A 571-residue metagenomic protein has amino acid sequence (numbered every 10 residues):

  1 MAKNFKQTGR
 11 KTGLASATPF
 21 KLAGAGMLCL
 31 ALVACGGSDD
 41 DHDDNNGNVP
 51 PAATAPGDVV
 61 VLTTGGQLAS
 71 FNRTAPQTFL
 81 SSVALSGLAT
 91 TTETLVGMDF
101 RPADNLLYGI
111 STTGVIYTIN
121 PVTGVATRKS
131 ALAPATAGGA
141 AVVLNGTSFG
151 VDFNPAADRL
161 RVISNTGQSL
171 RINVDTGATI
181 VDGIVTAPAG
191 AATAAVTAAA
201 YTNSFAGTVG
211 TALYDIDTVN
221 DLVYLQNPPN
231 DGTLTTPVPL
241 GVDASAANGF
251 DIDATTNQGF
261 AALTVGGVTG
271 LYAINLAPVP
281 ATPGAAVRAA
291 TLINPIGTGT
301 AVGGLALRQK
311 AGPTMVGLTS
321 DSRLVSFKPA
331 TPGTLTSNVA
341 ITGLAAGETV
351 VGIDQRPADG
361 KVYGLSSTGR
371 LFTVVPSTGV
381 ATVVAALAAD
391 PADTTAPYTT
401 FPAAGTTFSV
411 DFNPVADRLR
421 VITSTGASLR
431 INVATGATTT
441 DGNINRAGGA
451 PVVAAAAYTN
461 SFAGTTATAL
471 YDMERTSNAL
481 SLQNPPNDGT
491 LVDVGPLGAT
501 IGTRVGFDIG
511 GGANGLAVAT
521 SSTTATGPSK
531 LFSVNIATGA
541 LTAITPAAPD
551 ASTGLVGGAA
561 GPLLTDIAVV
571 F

Functional and structural regions predicted by a protein language model:
M1-A17: N-terminal secretory signal peptides that target proteins for export/translocation
A2-F5, A25-P56: Bacterial Sec-dependent N-terminal signal peptides
P50-A53, V96-D104, A140-A157, A192-V209 (+7 more regions): Structural signature of eukaryotic scaffold interfaces centered on beta-propeller domains
P50-A75, L307-A330: An edge-strand/N-cap motif at the start of beta-rich repeat modules
D58-L62, L106-G109, Y117, R159-V162 (+10 more regions): Conserved beta-propeller blade signature
G65-F71, V115-N120, Q168-N173, N220-N227 (+6 more regions): Structural motif
T78-A89, A126-A135, V174, T179-A189 (+9 more regions): Beta-propeller fold detector
V83-L107, G124-G150, A340-D354, G379-S409: Blade-loop segments of beta-propeller domains
